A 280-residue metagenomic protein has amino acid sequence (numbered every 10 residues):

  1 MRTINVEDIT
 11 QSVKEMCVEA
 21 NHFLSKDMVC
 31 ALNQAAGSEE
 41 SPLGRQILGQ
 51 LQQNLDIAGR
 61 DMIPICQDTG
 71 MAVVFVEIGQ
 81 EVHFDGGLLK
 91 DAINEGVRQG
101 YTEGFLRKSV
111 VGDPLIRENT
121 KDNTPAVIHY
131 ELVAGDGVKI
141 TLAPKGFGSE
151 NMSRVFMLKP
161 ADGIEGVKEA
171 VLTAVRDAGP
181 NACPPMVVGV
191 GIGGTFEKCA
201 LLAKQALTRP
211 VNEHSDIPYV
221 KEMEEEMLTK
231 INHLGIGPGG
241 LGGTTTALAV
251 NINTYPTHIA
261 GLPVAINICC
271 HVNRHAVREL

Functional and structural regions predicted by a protein language model:
M1-L280: Non-transmembrane, aqueous-exposed alpha-helical and coiled segments at domain scale
